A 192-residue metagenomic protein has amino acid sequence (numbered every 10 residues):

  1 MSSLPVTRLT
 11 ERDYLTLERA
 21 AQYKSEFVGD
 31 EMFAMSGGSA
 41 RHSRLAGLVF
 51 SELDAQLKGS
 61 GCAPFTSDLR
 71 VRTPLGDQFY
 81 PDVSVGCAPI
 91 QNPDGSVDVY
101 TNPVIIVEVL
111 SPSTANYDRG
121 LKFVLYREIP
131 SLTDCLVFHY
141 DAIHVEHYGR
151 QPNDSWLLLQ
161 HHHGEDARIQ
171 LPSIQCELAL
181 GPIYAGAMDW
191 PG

Functional and structural regions predicted by a protein language model:
M1-G192: Gly/Pro/Ser/Thr-rich low-complexity, intrinsically disordered segments predominantly at protein N-termini
